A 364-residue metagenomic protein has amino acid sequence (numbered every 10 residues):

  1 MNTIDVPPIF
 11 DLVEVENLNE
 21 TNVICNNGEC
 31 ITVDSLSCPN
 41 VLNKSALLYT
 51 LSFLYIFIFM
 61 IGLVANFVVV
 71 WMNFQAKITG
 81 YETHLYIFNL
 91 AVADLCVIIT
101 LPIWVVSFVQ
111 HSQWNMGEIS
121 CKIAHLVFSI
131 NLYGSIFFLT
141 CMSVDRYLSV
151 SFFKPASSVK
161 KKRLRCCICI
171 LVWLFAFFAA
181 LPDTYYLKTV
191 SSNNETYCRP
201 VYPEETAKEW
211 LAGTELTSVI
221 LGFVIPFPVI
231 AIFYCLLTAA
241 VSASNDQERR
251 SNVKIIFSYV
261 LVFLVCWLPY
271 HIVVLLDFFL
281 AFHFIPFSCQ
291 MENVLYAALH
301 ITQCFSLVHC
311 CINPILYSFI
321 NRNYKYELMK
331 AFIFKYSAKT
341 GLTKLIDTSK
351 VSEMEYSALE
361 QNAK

Functional and structural regions predicted by a protein language model:
M1-P39, S192, P286-S288, R322-K364: Intrinsically disordered regulatory tails of 7TM GPCRs
I31-L42, H111-S129, F152, S158-C166 (+2 more regions): Loop architecture of class A 7-transmembrane GPCRs
K44-S52, I56, E82-C141, S149-S157: Extracellular TM2-ECL1-early TM3 structural module of rhodopsin-like
L47-Q75, P228-Y234: First transmembrane helix
L51-I58, R165-V172, Y259, T302: Hydrophobic alpha-helical transmembrane segments of polytopic
Y55, F59, M72, V97-S112 (+9 more regions): Helix-to-loop junction signature of class
L132-I170, L237-T238, S318-K325: Class A GPCR helix-loop hinge within the 7TM core
I168, C198-L211, E215-F223, C235-V273 (+2 more regions): Intracellular effector-coupling site of seven-transmembrane GPCRs, centered on the ICL3-to-TM6 transition
